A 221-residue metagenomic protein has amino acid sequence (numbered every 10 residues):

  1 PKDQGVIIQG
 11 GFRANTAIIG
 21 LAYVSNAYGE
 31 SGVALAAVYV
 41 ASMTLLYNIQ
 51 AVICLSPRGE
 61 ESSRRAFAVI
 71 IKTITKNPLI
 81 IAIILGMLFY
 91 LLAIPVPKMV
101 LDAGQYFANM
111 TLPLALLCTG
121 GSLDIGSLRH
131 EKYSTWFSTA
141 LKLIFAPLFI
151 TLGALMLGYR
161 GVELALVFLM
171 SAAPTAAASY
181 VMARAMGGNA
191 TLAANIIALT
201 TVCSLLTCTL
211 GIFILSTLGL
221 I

Functional and structural regions predicted by a protein language model:
P1-I221: Alpha-helical transmembrane segments of multi-pass small-molecule/ion transporters
